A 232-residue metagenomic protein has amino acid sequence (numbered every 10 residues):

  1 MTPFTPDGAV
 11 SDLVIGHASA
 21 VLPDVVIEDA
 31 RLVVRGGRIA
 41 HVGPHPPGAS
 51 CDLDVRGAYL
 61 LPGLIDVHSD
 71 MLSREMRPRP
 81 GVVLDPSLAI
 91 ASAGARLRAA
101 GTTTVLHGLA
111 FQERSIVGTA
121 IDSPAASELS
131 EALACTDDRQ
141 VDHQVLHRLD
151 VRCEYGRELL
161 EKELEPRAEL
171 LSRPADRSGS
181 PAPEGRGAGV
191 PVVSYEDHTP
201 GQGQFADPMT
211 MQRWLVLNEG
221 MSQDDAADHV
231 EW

Functional and structural regions predicted by a protein language model:
M1-G48: N-terminal metal-binding scaffold of metallo-dependent hydrolase/deaminase domains
V14, S50-D54, V192: Conserved beta-strand scaffold positions in the cores of enzyme catalytic domains, especially in NTP/NDP-utilizing
A18, L32, G37, G57 (+3 more regions): Divalent metal-coordination and catalytic microenvironments
L22, L109, H147: Short glycine-centered, acidic/aromatic-flanked micro-motifs in structured strand/loop junctions that mark active-site
V55-P124: Metal-associated gating/positioning segment near the N- to mid-region
Q112, T119-W232: Metal-coordinating catalytic core of metallo-dependent amide/deamination hydrolases
